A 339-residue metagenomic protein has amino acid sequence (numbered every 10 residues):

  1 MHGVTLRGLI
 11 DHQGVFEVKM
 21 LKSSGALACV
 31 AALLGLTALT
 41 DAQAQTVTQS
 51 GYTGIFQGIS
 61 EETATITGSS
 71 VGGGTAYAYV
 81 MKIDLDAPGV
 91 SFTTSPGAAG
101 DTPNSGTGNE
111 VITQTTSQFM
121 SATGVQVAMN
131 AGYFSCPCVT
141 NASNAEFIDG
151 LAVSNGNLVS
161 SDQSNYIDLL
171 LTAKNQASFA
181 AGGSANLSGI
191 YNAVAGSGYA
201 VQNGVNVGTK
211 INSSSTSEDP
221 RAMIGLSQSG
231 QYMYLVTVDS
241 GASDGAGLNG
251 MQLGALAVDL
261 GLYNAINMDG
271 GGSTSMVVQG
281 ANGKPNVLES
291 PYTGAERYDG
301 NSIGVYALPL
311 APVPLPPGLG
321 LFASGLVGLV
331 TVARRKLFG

Functional and structural regions predicted by a protein language model:
H2-V18: Short, Lys/Arg-enriched N-terminal segments with co-localized hydrophobic residues within the first ~10-30 amino acids
S24-A44, L308-S324: Short, threonine-centered small-residue motifs that mark membrane-proximal processing/anchoring sites and TM-junction
T40-D162: Zymogen propeptides
E61-G72, A76-K82, A195-Q228: Conserved beta-alpha junction segments in alpha/beta enzyme cores
S95-D101, G183-L187, T237-A242: Short, solvent-exposed aromatic-acidic interface loops
G132-S215: Active-site-adjacent helix-turn-beta-strand microarchitecture at beta-sheet edges that either contains or buttresses
C138-D162, T209-N264, S273-L310: Conserved, well-ordered active-site substructure
V330-G339: C-terminal membrane-anchoring or membrane-association module
